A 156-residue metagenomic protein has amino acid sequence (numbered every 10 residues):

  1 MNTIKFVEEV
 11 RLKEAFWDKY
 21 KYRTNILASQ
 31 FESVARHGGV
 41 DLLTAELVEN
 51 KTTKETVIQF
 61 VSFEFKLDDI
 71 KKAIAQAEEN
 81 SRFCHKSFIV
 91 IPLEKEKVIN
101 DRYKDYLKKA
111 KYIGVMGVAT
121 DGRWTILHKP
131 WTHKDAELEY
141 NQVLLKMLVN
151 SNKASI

Functional and structural regions predicted by a protein language model:
M1-N50, K54, S155: Acidic-basic catalytic patches of nuclease active cores, encompassing PD-(D/E)XK and other metal-cofactor nuclease
S29, S33, I58-F65: Acidic/glycine-enriched edge-of-secondary-structure segments
K51, E96-K97, G122-W124: Flexible, glycine-rich phosphate/dinucleotide-binding loops and adjacent beta-alpha linkers at cofactor/substrate
T52-T56, L138-N141: Short, charged, solvent-exposed linker or helix-capping segments at domain edges/interfaces that act as flexible hinges
F60, E64-V118: Catalytic cores of nucleic-acid endonucleases
K109-I156: Non-catalytic C-terminal interaction segments of nucleic acid-processing enzymes
